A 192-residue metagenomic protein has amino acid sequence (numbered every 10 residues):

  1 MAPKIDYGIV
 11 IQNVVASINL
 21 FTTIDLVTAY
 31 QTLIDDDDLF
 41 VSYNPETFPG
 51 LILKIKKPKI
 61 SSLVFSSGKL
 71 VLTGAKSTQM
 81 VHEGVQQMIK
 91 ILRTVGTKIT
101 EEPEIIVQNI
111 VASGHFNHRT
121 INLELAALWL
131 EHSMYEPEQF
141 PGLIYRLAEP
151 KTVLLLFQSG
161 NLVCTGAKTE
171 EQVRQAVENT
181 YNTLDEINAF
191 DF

Functional and structural regions predicted by a protein language model:
M1-V153, S159-N161, A167-F192: Intrinsically disordered, low-complexity polar/charged tails and linkers
